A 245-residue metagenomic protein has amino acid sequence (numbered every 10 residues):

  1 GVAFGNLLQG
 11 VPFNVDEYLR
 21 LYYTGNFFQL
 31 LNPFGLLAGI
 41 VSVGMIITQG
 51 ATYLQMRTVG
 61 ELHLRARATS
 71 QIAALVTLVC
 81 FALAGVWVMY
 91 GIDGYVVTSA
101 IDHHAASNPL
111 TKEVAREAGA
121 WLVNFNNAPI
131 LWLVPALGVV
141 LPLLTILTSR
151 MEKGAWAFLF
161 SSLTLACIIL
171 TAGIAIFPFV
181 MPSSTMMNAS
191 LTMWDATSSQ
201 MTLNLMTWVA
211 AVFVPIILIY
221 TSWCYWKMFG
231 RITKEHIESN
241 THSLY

Functional and structural regions predicted by a protein language model:
G1-S149, K153: Long, contiguous internal "core" modules enriched in hydrophobic/ aromatic residues
Q49, I176, C224: Divalent metal-coordination and catalytic microenvironments
V96-N108, I168-A189: Juxtamembrane non-transmembrane "cap" segments at the membrane-aqueous interface of multi-pass membrane proteins
K112-R116, S183-L203: Short, membrane-exposed interhelical loops at transmembrane-helix boundaries
L147-E152, Y220-E235: Membrane-interface capping segments at transmembrane-helix boundaries
L159-A166: Central hydrophobic cores of alpha-helical transmembrane segments in multi-pass integral membrane proteins
T164, G230-Y245: Short, highly charged, low-complexity non-transmembrane loops/tails of multi-pass membrane proteins
I169, A211-I219: Hydrophobic transmembrane alpha-helical segments of multi-pass transport and channel proteins
